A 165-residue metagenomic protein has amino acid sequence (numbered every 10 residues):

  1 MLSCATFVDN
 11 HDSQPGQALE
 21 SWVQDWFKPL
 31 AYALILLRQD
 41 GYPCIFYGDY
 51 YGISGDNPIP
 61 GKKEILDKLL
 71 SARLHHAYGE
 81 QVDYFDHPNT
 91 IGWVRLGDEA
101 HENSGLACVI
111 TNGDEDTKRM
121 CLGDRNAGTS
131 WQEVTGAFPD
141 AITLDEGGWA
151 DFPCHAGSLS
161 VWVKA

Functional and structural regions predicted by a protein language model:
M1-A165: Carbohydrate-interacting/catalytic domains
